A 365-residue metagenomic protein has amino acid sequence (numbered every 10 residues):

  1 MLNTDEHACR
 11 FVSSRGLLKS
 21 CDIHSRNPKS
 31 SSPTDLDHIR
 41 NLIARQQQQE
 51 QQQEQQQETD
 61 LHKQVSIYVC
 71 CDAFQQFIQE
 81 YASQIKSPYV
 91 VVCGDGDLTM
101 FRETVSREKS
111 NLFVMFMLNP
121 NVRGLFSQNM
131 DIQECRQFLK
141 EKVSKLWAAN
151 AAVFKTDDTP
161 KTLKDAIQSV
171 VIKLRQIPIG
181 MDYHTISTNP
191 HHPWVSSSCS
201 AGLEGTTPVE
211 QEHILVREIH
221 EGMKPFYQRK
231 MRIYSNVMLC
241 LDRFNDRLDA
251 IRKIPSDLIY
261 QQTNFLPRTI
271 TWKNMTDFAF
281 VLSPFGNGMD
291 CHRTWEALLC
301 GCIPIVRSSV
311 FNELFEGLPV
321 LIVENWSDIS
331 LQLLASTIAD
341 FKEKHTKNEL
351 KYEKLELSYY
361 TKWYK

Functional and structural regions predicted by a protein language model:
M1-Q47, Q57-W295, L299-I322, L333-K365: Nucleotide-sugar donor-binding catalytic core of glycosyltransferases
N325-W326: C-terminal accessory segments of extracellular proteins
S330: GIY-YIG nuclease catalytic motif and its immediate N-terminal context
